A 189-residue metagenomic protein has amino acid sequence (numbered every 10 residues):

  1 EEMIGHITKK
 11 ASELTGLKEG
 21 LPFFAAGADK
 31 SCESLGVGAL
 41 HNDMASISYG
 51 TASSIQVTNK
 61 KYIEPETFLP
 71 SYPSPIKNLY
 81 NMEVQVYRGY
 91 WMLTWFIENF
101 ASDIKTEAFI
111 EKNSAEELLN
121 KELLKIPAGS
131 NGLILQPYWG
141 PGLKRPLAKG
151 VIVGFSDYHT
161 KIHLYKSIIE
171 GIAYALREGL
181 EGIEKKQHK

Functional and structural regions predicted by a protein language model:
G5-K189: Active-site core segments that coordinate phosphate-bearing ligands/cofactors across diverse enzyme families
